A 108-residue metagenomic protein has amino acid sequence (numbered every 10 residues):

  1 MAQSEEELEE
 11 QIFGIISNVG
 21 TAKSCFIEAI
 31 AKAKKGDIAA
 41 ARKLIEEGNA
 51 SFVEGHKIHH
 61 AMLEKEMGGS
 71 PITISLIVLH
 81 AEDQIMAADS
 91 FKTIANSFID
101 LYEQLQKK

Functional and structural regions predicted by a protein language model:
M1-K108: Terminal alpha-helical segments
